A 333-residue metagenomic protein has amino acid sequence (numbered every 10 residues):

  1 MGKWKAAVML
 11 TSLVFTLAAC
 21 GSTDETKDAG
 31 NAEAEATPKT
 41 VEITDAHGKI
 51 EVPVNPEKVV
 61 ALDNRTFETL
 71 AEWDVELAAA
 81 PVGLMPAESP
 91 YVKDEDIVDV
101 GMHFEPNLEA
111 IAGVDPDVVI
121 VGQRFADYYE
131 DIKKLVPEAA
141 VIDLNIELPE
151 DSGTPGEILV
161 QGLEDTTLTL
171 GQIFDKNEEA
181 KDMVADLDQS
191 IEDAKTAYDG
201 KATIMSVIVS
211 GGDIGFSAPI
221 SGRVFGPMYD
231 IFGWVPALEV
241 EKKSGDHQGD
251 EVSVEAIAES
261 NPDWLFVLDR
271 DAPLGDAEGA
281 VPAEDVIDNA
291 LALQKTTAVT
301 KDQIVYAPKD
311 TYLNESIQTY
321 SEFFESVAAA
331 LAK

Functional and structural regions predicted by a protein language model:
G2-L10, A19-R65, N177-V209, L268-A272 (+2 more regions): Bacterial Sec-exported substrate-binding components of ABC uptake systems
D45-H47, V100-N107, K243-V252: Short helix-initiation/N-cap motifs at beta->coil->alpha
P53-P56, D63, F67, A71 (+13 more regions): Extracytoplasmic/secreted envelope proteins and their assembly/folding machinery, especially bacterial periplasmic
K58-A110: A short, structured surface patch at a secondary-structure boundary
L84-E88, A218-Q248: Alpha-helical, coiled-coil/dimerization segments enriched in small aliphatic residues
D115-V121, P137-E138, I257, N261-L265: Proline-aspartate-enriched helix->loop->beta-strand connector
P137-G211, Q303, D310-K333: Extracytoplasmic substrate-binding proteins
G162, D263-K333: Structured C-terminal subdomain patch of bacterial secreted/periplasmic proteins
